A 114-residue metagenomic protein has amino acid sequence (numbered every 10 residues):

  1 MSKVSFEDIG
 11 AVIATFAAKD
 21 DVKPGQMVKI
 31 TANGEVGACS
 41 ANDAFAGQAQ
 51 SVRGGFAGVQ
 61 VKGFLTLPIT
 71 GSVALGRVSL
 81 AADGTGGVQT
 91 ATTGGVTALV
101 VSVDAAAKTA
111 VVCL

Functional and structural regions predicted by a protein language model:
M1-L114: Surface-exposed, low-hydrophobicity beta-strand/loop segments enriched in small/polar/acidic residues
